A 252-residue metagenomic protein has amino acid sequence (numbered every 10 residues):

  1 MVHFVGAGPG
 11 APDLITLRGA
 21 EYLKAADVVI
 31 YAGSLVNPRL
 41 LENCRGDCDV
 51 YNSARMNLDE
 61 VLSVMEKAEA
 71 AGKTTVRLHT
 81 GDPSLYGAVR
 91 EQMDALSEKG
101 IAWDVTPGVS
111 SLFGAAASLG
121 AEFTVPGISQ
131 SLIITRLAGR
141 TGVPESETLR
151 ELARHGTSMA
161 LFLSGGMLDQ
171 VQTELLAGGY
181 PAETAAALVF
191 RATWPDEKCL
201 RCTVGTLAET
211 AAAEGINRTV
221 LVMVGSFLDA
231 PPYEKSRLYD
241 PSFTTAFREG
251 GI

Functional and structural regions predicted by a protein language model:
M1-V109, G114, A208: Class I S-adenosyl-L-methionine
V2, E60, A71-T75, S131 (+1 more regions): A contiguous loop/helix-start segment that scaffolds small-molecule binding in enzyme catalytic cores
T16-L17, S34, P126-I128, E183 (+1 more regions): Non-catalytic, surface-exposed connector residues within folded enzymatic/regulatory domains
A20, E42, K67, T124-V125 (+3 more regions): Short secondary-structure boundary/capping segments
N43, S118-L119, E174: Residue-level signal for well-ordered alpha-helical positions
D82-H155, K198-R201: Class I SAM-dependent methyltransferase SAM-binding "motif I" and its flanking Rossmann-like core
